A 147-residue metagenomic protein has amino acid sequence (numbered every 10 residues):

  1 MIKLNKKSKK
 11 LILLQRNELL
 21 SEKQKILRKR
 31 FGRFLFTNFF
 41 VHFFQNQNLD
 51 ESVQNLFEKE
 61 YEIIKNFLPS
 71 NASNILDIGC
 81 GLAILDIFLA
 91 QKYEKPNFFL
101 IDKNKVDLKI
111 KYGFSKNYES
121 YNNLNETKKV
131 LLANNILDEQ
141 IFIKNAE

Functional and structural regions predicted by a protein language model:
M1-Q15: A short N-terminal interaction module
Q15-L68: Class I SAM-dependent methyltransferase Rossmann-like catalytic core, especially the SAM/SAH-binding loop
A72-G81, F99: Conserved class I S-adenosyl-L-methionine
L82-E94: Conserved SAM-binding loop of SAM-dependent methyltransferases across substrates and taxa, primarily the Class I
N104: Conserved SAM/SAH-binding beta-strand->alpha-helix loop
D107-F114: A short acidic, helix-capping loop that chelates divalent metal ions and anchors anionic groups
S115-E147: S-adenosyl-L-methionine
